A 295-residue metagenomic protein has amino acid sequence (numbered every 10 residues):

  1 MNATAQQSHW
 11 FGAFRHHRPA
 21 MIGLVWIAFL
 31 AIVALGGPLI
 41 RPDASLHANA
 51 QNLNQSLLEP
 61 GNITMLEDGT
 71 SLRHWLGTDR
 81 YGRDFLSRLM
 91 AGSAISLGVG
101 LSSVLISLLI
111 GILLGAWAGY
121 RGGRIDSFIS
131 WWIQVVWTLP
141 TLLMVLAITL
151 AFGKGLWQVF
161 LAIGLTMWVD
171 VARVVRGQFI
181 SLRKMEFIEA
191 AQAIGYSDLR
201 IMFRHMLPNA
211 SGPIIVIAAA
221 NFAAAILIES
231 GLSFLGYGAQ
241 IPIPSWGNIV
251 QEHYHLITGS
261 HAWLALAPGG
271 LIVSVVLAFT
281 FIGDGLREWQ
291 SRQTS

Functional and structural regions predicted by a protein language model:
M1-I112, A116, R124, G238 (+1 more regions): Gly/Trp-centered helix-boundary motif
V33, W168, A172, N221 (+2 more regions): Alpha-helical transmembrane segments
W75, S102, I106-S181, M185 (+1 more regions): Generic hydrophobic transmembrane alpha-helix motif, especially the helices
R83-G98, S102, G122-S130, I180-K184 (+1 more regions): Amphipathic cytosolic juxtamembrane alpha-helices at the membrane-cytosol interface of multi-pass membrane transporters
I95-G111, T138-L146, P208, G212-E229 (+2 more regions): Hydrophobic alpha-helical transmembrane segments in multi-pass membrane proteins
L114-A118, I148, V175, I188 (+3 more regions): Hydrophobic alpha-helical interface/terminus motif in multipass membrane transporters
I148-A151, Q178-F179, A220, I228-L271 (+1 more regions): Glycine-rich helix-loop "coupling/hinge" segments at transmembrane-helix boundaries in multipass transporters
